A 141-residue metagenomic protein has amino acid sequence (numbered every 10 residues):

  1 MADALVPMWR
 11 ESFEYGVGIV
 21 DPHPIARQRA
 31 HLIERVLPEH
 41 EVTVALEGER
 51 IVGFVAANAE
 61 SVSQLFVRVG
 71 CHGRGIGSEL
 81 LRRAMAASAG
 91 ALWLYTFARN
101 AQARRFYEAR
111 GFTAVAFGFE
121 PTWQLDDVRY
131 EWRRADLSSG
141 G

Functional and structural regions predicted by a protein language model:
V6-I33: Conserved GNAT-fold acetyl-CoA-binding loop/helix
L32-V44, S61: A short helix-loop-beta-strand connector motif used in the catalytic cores of GNAT acetyltransferases and, in some
H40-V55: Conserved beta-hairpin
A45, C71, G75-R83: Conserved acetyl-CoA pyrophosphate-binding loop and the N-cap/start of the following alpha-helix in GNAT-like
N58-H72, T96-F97: A short, internal acetyl-CoA/4′-phosphopantetheine-binding micro-motif in the GNAT/acyltransferase core
S78-E79, R99-L125: Conserved active-site alpha-helix within GNAT-family acetyltransferase domains
A87-R99: Conserved GNAT acetyl-CoA-binding A-motif
V128-G141: Terminal substrate-recognition subdomain of acyl/acetyltransferases
